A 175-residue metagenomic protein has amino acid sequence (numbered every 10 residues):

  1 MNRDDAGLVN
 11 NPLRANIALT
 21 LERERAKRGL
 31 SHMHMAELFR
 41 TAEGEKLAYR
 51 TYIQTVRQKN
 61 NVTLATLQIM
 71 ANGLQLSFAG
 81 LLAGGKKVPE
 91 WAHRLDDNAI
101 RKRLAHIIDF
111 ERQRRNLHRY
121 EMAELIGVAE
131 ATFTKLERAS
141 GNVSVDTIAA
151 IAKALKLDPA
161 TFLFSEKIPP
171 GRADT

Functional and structural regions predicted by a protein language model:
M1-L30, V88-R114: A short, Lys/Arg-rich alpha-helix, primarily the initiator
A26, E37, N72, Q113 (+2 more regions): Alpha-helical residues within the helix-turn-helix
M33, R50, A79, Y120 (+3 more regions): Key DNA-contact positions within bacterial/archaeal DNA-binding proteins
H34-T41, E121-A123: Short alpha-helical "recognition helix" segments of helix-turn-helix
R40-V62, G127-V143: Recognition helix of helix-turn-helix/homeodomain-like DNA-binding domains that insert into the DNA major groove
T63-G80, S144-T161: DNA major-groove recognition helix of helix-turn-helix/homeodomain DNA-binding modules
Q68, G73, G80-D96, T161-T175: Short amphipathic recognition helices of helix-turn-helix/homeodomain-type DNA-binding modules
